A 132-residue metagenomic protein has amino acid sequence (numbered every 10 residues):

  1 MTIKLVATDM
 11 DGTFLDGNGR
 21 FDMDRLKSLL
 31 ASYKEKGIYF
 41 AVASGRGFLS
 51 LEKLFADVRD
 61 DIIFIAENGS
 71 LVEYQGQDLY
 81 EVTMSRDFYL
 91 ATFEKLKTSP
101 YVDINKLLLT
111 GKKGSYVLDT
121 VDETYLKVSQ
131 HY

Functional and structural regions predicted by a protein language model:
M1-I3, G37, D61, I104: A general structural motif
K4-G19: Asp-based phosphoryl-transfer active-site loop
G19-F21, E52-A56, Q77-D78: Short amphipathic alpha-helical segments
G19-I38, E81-L90: Short, acidic loop-to-helix structural element flanking the phosphoryl-transfer center in phosphate-processing enzymes
L30-K53, N68, L107-G111: Substrate-recognition element of Asp-dependent hydrolases with the DxDx(T/V) motif
K53-D60, T120-Y125: Glycine-rich loop at the start of a catalytic domain that most often binds anionic cofactors/ligands
I63-S70: Non-cysteine beta-strand/loop elements that form the S-adenosyl-L-methionine
S70-Y132: HAD-like small-molecule phosphatases
